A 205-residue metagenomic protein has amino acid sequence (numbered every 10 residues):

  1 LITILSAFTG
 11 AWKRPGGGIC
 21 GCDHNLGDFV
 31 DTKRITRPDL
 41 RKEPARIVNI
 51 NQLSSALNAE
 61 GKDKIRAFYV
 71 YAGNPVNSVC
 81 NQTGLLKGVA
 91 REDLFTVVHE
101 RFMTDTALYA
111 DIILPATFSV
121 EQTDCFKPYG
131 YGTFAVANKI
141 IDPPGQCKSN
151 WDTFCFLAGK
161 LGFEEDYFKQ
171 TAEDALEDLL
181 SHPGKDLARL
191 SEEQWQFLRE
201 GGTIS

Functional and structural regions predicted by a protein language model:
I2, R46, I50, Q82 (+4 more regions): Generic structural signal for well-ordered, non-membrane alpha-helical segments in soluble metabolic enzymes
T3-L108, T117-C125, E193-S205: Extended redox/cofactor-interaction regions of prokaryotic respiratory oxidoreductases
D111: Catalytic, metal-anchored helix/loop core of enzyme active sites in primary metabolism
V120, T133-P143: Short beta-alpha connecting loops at secondary-structure transitions that line or flank enzyme active sites
I140-S205: N-terminal leader/propeptide and maturation segments of large enzyme subunits in energy/redox metabolism and hydrolases
